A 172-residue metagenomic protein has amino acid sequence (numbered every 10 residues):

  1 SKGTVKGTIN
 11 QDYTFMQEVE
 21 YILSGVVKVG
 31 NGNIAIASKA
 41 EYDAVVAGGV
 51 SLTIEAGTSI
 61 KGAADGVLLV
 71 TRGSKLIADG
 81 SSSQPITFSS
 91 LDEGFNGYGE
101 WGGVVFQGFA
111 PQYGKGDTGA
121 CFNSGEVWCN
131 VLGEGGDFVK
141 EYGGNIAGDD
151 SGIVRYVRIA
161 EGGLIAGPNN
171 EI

Functional and structural regions predicted by a protein language model:
S1-I172: Beta-strand/loop edge motif enriched in small/polar residues
